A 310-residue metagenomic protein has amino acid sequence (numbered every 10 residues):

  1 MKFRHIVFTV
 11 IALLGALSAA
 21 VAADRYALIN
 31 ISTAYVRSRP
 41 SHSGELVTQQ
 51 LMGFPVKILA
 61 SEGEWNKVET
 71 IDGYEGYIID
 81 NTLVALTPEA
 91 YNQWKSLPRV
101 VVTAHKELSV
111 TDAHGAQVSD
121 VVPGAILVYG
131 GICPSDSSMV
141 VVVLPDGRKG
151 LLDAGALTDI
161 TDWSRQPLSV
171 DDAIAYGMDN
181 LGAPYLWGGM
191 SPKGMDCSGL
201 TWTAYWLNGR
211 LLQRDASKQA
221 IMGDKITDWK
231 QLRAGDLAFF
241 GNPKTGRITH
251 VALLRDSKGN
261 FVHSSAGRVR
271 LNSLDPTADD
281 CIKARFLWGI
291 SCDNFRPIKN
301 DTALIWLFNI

Functional and structural regions predicted by a protein language model:
V7-A16: Bacterial N-terminal signal peptides
A23-R25, S41, T48, P55-K57 (+6 more regions): Boundary regions of SH3-family modules and the immediately adjacent low-complexity/disordered segments in eukaryotic
Y26-V36, W94-L108, Y205-Q219, R255: Short, basic/aromatic beta-hairpin or loop at an interaction surface
Q50, V121, Q231-L232: Short, well-ordered loop/turn sites that connect or cap secondary structure elements
G53, P123-L127, G235: Loop/turn positions that initiate beta-strands
G115-A116, T158, I226, R255-I310: Aromatic- and glycine-rich peptidoglycan recognition patches
G177, G189-N208, R247: Active-site nucleophilic cysteine motif
R210-R270, L274-P276: ...with weaker cross-activation on analogous glycine-rich loops/strands in unrelated enzymes
